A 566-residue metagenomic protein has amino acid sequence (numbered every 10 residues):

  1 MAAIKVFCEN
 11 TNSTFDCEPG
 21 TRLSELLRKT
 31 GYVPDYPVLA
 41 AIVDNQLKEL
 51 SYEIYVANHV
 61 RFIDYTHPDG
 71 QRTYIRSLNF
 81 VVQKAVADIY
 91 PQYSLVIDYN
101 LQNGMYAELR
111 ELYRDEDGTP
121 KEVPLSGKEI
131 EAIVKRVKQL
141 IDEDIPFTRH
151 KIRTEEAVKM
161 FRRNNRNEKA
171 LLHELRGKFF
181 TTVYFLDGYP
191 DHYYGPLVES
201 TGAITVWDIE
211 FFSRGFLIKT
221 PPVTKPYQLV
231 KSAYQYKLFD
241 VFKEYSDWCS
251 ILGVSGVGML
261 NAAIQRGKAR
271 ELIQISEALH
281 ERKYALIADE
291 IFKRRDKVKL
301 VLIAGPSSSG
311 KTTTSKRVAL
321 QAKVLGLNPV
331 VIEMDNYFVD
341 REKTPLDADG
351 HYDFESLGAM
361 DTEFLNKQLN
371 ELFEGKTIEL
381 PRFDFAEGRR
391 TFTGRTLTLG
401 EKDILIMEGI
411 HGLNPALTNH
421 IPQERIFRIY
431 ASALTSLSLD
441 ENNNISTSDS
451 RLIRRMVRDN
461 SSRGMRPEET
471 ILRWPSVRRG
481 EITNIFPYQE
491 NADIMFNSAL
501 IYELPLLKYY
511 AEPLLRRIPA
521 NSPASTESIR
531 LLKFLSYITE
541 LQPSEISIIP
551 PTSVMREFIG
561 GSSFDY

Functional and structural regions predicted by a protein language model:
Y52-Y55, H59-Q71, A85, S94-R282 (+2 more regions): Auxiliary tRNA-acceptor-end handling modules of aminoacyl-tRNA synthetases
V301-I303: Hydrophobic anchor at the beta1->P-loop junction of P-loop NTPases
K311: Conserved lysine of the Walker
T314, V318: Hydrophobic positions on the alpha1 helix immediately C-terminal to the Walker A/P-loop
V324-E342: Short beta-strand-centered segment that lines the nucleotide-binding/catalytic pocket of NTP-utilizing
V330, K343-A386: Conserved nucleotide-sensing/catalytic segment adjacent to the nucleotide-binding pocket in NTP-handling enzymes
N366-E424, W474-Y488: Glycine-rich phosphate-binding loop used to anchor ATP phosphates in small-molecule kinases, encompassing both
P415-Y566: Conserved NTP phosphate-binding and transfer environment spanning the P-loop NTPase/kinase superfamily
